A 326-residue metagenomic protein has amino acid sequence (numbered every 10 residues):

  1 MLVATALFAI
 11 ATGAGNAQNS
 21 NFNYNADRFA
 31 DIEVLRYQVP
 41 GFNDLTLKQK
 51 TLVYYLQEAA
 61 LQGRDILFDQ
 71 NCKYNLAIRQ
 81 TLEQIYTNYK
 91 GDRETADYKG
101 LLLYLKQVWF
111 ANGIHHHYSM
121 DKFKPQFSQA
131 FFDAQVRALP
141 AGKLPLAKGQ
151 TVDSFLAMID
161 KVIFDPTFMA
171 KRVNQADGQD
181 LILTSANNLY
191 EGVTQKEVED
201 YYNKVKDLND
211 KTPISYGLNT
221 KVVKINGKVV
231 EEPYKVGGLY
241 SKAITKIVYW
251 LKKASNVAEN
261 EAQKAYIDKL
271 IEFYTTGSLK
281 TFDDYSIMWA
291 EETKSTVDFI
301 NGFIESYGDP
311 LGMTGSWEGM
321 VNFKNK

Functional and structural regions predicted by a protein language model:
M1-F22: Bacterial Sec-dependent N-terminal signal peptides
N19-T81: N-terminal-proximal low-complexity accessory segments that begin disordered and transition into the first
D27, D31-L52, M169-K326: Fold-level signature of zinc-dependent metallopeptidase catalytic domains
Q49, Y98-L101, F132, V152-F155 (+2 more regions): Short amphipathic alpha-helical segments that mediate assembly, nucleic-acid/protein binding, or membrane association
L61, I85-Y86, K252-N256: Well-ordered alpha-helical scaffold segments within catalytic/enzyme domains
D65, C72-K143: N-terminal accessory alpha/beta regions
Q107-W109, I114, Y118, K122 (+6 more regions): Long, charged, low-complexity terminal extensions
Q129, D133-L183, N187, F282-S286 (+1 more regions): Phosphate/adenylate-binding glycine loop and adjacent helical scaffold
